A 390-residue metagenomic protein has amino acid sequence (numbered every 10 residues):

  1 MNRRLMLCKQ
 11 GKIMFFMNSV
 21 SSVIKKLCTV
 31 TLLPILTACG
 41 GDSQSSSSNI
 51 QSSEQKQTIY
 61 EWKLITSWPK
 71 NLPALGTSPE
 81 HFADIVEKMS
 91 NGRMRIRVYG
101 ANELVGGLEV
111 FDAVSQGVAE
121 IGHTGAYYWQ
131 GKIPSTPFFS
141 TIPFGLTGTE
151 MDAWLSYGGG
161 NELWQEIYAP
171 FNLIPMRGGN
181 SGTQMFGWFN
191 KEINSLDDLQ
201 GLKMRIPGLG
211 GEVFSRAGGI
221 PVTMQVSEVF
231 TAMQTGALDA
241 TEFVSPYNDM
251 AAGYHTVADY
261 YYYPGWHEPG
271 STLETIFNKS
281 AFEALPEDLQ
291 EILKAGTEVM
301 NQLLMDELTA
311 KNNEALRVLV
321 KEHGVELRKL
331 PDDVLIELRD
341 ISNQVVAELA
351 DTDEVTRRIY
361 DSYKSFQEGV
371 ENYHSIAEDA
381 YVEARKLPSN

Functional and structural regions predicted by a protein language model:
M1-N2: Beta-rich interaction/scaffold domains
L5, I13, D42-S43, T147 (+1 more regions): Compositionally biased, intrinsically disordered low-complexity regions
M6-C28: Bacterial N-terminal signal peptides that target proteins for export
S22-K25, K132, Y157, Y263: Hydrophobic alpha-helical segments, principally membrane-spanning helices and signal/leader peptides
T29-L33: Hydrophobic helical h-region of N-terminal Sec-dependent signal peptides in bacterial secretory/periplasmic proteins
I35-A38: C-terminal motif of bacterial Sec signal peptides marking the signal peptidase cleavage site
G40-M151, E166-N390: N-terminal secretory/targeting leader peptides
A153-E166: Signature of the catalytic double-stranded beta-helix
